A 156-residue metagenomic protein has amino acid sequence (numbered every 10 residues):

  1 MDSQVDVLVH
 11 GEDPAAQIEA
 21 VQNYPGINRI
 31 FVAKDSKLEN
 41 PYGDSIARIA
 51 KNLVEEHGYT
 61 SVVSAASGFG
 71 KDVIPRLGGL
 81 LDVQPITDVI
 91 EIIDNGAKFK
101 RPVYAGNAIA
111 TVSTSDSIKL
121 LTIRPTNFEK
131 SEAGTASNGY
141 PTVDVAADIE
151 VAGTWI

Functional and structural regions predicted by a protein language model:
M1-I156: N-terminal glycine-rich FAD/FM-binding segment characteristic of electron-transfer flavoproteins
